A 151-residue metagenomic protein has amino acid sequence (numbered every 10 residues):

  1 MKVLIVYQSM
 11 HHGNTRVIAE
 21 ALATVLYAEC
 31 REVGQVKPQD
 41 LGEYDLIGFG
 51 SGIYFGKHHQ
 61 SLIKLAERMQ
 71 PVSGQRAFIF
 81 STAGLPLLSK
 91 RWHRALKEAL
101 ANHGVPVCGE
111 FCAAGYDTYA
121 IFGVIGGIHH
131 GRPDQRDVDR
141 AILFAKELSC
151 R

Functional and structural regions predicted by a protein language model:
V3-V6, M10-H12, R16-V17, A23-R31 (+1 more regions): FMN-binding flavodoxin-like domain, especially the glycine-rich phosphate-binding loop
V33-V36: Conserved SAM/SAH-binding loop
